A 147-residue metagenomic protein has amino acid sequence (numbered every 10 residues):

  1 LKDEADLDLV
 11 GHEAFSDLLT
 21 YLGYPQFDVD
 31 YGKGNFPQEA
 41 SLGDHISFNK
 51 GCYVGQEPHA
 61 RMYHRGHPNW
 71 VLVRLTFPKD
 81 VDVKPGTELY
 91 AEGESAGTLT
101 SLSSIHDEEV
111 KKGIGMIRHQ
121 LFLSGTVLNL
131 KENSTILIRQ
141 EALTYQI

Functional and structural regions predicted by a protein language model:
L1-V73: Anionic-ligand-binding alpha/beta catalytic cores of soluble enzymes and soluble regulatory domains that recognize
A40-I46, Y53-Q56, A60-I147: Glycine-rich, small/acidic residue-mixed loop/short-helix segments
